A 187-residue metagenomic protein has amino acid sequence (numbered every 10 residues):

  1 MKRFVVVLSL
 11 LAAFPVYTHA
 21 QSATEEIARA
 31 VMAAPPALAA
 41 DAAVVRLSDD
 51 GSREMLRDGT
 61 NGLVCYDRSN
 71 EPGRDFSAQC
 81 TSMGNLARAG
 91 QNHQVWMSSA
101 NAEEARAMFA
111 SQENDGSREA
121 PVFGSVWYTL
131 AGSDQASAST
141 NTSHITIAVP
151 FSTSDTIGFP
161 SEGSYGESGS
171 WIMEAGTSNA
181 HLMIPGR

Functional and structural regions predicted by a protein language model:
M1-F4: Positively charged n-region of N-terminal signal peptides that target proteins for export
V7-P15: Bacterial N-terminal signal peptides
P15-Q21: Sec/Tat signal peptide C-region and signal peptidase I cleavage site
Q21-R187: Primary mode marks residue(s) on the alpha4-beta5-alpha5 output face of response regulator receiver
